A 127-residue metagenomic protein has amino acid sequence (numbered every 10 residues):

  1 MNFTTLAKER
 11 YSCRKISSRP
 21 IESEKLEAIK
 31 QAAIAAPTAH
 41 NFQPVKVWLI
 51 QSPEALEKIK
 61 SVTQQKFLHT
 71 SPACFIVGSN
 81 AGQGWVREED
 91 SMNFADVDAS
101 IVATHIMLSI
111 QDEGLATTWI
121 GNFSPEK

Functional and structural regions predicted by a protein language model:
M1-K127: Acidic, surface-exposed loops and disordered segments
